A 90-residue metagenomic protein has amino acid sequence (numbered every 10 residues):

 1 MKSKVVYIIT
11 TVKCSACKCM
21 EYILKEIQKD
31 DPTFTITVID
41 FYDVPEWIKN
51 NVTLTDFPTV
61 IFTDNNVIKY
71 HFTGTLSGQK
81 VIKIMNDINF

Functional and structural regions predicted by a protein language model:
M1-K29: Local sequence-structure signature of Cys/Sec-based thiol-disulfide redox active-site neighborhoods
I9-T11, P32-E46: Thiol-based oxidoreductase modules, predominantly thioredoxin-like and allied folds used for disulfide exchange
S15, D43, L76-Q79: Short alpha-helical
E21-L24, N51-L54, T75-S77: Short, glycine/charged-enriched secondary-structure capping and boundary segments
E26-T33, F90: Secondary-structure boundary motif
P32-T33, T53, N65: Short glycine/proline-enriched coil/turn segments at helix->beta-strand junctions
D43-P58: Short Fe-S-cluster ligation motifs
D56, I61-F90: Non-catalytic, surface beta->alpha helical segment in thiol-disulfide oxidoreductase systems
